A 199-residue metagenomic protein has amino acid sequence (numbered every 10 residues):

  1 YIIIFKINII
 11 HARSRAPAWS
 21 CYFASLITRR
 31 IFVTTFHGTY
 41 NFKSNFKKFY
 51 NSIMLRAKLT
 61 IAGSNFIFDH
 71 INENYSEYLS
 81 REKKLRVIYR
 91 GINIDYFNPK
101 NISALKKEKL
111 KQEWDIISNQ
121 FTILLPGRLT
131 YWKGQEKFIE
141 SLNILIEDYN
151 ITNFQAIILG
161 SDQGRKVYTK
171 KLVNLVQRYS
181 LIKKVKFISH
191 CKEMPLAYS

Functional and structural regions predicted by a protein language model:
I2, H190-C191, L196-S199: Short alpha-helical donor nucleotide-sugar binding micro-motif in glycosyltransferases
A12-A18: Short His-centered aromatic/hydrophobic patch
T28-V33, G38-A57, D69-E77: Nucleotide-sugar donor phosphate/pyrophosphate-binding loop at the beta->alpha transition of glycosyltransferases
A57-V87, I92-P99: A short, active-site helix/loop in glycosyltransferases that binds the activated sugar's phosphate group
S76, N98-D115, K171-N174: A short helix/loop element that forms part of the nucleotide-sugar donor recognition site in Leloir-type
I92, P126, Q155-K170: Glycosyltransferase donor-sugar binding loop
F121-E147, K170: A conserved mid-protein helix/loop that constitutes part of the nucleotide-sugar donor-binding site
G160, T169-C191: Nucleotide-activated donor-binding/catalytic signature segment of Leloir-type glycosyltransferases, i.e., the conserved
